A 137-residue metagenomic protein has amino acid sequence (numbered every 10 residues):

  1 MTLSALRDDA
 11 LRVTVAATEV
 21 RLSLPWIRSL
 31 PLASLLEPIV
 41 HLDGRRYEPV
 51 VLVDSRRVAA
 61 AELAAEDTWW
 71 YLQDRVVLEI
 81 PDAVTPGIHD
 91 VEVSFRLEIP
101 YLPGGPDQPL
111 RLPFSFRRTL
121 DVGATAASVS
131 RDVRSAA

Functional and structural regions predicted by a protein language model:
M1-A137: Terminal leader/tail segments of proteins
